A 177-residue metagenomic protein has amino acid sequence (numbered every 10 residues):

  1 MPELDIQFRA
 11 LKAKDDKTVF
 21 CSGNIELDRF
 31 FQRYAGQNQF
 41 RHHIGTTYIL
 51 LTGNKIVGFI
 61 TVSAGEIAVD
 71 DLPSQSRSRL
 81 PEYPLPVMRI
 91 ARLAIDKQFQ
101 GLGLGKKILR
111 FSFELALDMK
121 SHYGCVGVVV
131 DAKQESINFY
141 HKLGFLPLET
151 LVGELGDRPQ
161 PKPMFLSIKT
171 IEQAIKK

Functional and structural regions predicted by a protein language model:
M1-R41: Short amphipathic alpha-helix that is part of the acyltransferase structural core
I44-A64: Conserved beta-hairpin
F59-R92, Q100, E154-D157: Conserved acyl-donor/pantetheine-binding loop and adjacent beta-alpha core of acyl/acetyltransferases and related
G101-L115: Conserved acetyl-CoA-binding loop-helix of GNAT-fold acetyltransferases
L109, A116-D131: Conserved GNAT acetyl-CoA-binding A-motif
G124-V126, D131-Q134, E149-K177: C-terminal "cap" of GNAT-fold acetyltransferases
V130, Y140-H141: Conserved active-site tyrosine of GNAT-family acetyltransferases
H141-T150: Conserved acetyl-CoA-binding loop of GNAT-fold acetyltransferases
